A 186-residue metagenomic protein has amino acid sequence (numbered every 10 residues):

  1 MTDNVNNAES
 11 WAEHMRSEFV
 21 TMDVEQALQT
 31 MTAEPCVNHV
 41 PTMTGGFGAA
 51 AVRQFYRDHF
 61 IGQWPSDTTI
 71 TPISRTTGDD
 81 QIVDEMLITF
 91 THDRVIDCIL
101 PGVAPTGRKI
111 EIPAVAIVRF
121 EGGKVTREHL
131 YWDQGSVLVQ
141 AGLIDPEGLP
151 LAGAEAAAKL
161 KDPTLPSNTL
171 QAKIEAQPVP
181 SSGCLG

Functional and structural regions predicted by a protein language model:
M1-G186: C-terminal and inter-domain tail/linker signature
